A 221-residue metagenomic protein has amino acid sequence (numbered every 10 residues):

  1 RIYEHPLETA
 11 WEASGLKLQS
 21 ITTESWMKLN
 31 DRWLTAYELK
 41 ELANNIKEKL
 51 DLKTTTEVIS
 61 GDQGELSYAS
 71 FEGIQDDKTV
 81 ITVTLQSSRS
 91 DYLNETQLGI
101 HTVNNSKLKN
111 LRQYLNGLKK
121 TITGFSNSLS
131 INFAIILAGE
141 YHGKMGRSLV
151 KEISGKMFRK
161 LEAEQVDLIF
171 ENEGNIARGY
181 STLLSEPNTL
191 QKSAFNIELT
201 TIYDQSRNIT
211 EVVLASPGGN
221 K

Functional and structural regions predicted by a protein language model:
R1-V80: N-terminal leader/presequence regions that precede the main folded/catalytic core
S20-L29, Y92-T102, T210-G218: Short, hydrophobic/proline-enriched secondary-structure or compact coil segments at domain edges
K28-W33, T102-N104, G139-Y141, S181: Short beta-strand-to-loop capping motifs
N30-R32, Q75, S88, H101-N105 (+2 more regions): Short, flexible beta-strand-to-coil junctions
W33-V58, K109-Y114, M145-I169, R207 (+2 more regions): Extended intrinsically disordered, low-complexity coil regions enriched in Ser, Thr, Gly, Ala and often Pro
I59-L149: Extracytoplasmic beta-rich ectodomain segments of secreted or membrane-anchored proteins
E140-A194, L199: Intrinsically disordered, low-complexity segments enriched in Gly and acidic/Ser/Thr residues that form flexible
S185-K221: A cross-kingdom marker for long, charged
